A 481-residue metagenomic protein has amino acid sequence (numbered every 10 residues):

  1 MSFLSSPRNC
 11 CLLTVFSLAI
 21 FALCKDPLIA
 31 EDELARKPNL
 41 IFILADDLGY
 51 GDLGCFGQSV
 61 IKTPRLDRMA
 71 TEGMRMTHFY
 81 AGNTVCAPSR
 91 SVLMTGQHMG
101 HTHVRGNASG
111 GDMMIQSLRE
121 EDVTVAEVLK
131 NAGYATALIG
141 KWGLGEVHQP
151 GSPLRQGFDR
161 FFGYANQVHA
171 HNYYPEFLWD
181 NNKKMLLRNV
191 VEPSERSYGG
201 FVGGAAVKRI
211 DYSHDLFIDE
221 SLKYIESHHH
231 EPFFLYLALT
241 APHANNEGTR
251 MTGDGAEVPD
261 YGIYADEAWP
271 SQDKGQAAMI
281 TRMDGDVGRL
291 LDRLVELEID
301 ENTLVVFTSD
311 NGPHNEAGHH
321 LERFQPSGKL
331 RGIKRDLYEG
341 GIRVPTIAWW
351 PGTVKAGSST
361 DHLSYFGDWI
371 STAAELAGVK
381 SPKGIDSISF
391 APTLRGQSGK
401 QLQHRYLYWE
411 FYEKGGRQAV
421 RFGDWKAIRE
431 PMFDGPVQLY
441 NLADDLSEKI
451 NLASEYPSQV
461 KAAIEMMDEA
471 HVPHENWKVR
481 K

Functional and structural regions predicted by a protein language model:
M1-P7: N-terminal secretory signal peptides that target proteins for export/translocation
S2, T14-F16, P27-Q438, L446-K481: Formylglycine-dependent sulfatase
N9, K25-D26: Intrinsically disordered, low-complexity polyampholyte segments enriched for Lys and acidic residues
C11-A22: Bacterial N-terminal signal peptides
